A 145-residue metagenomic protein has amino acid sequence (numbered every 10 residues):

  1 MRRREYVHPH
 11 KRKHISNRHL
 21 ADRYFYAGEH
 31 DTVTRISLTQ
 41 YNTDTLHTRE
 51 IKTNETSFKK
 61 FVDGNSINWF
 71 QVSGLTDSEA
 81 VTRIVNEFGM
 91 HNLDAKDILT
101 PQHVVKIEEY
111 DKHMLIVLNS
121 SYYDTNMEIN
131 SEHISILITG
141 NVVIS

Functional and structural regions predicted by a protein language model:
M1-S145: Peripheral, non-transmembrane regulatory/ligand-interaction domains of membrane transport proteins
